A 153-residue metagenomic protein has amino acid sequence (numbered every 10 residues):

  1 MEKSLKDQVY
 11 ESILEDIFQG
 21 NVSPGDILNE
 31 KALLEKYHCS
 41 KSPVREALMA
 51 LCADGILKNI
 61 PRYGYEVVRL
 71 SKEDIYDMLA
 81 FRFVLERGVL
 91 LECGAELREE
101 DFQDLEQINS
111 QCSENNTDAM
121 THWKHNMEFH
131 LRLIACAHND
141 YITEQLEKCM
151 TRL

Functional and structural regions predicted by a protein language model:
M1-L91, A95, A135: Short linear motifs at protein or domain termini
R82, A95-L153: Conserved amphipathic alpha-helical segments that form helical-bundle/coiled-coil interaction surfaces
